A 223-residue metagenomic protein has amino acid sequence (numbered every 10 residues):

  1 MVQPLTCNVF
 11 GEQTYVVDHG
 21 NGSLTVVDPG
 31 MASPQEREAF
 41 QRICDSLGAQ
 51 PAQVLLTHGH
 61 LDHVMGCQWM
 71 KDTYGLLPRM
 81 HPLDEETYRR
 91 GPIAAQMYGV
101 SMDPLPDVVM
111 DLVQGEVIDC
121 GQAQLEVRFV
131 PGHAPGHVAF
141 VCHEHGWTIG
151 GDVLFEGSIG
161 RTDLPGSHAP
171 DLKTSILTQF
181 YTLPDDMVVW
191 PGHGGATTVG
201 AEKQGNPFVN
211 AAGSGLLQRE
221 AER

Functional and structural regions predicted by a protein language model:
M1-L47, A139-G151: Conserved beta-strand hairpin/beta-sheet module of binuclear metal-dependent hydrolase folds, prominently
M1-P4, G115, Q124-E126: Short, hydrophobic/aromatic-rich segments at coil-to-beta transitions
P4, V26-D28, Q53-L56, V127-F129: Short catalytic-loop micro-motif centered on adjacent basic/acidic residues
L5-T6, S101, D107-V109, F129-P131: Short Gly/Pro-enriched turn/cap motifs at secondary-structure boundaries
Y15, M110, G115-E116, V138 (+1 more regions): Residue-level detector of beta-strand structural context in well-folded domains
T25-V27, L55, P78, T148-I149 (+1 more regions): Residue-level marker for buried hydrophobic side chains located in beta-strands that build the well-ordered beta-sheet
M31-A32, S46-A49, I93-M97, A123-R223: Metallo-beta-lactamase
M31-R37, Q41-C120, Q204-L217: Active-site HxH/HxHxD metal-binding segment of metal-dependent hydrolases
